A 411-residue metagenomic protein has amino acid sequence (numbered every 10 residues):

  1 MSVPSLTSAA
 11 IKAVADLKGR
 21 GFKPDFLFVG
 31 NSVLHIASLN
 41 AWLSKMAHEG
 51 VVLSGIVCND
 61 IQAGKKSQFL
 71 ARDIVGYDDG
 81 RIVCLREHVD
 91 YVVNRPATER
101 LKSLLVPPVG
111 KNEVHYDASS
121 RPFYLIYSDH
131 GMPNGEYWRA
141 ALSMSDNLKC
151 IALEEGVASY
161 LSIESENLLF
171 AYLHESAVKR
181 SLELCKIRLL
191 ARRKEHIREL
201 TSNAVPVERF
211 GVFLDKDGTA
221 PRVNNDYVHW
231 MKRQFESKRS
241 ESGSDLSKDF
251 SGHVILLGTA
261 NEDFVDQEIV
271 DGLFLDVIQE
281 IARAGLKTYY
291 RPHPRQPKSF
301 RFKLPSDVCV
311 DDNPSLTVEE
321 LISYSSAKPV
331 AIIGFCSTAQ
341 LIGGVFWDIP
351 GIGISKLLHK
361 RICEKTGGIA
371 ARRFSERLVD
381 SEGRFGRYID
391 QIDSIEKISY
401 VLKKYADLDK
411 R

Functional and structural regions predicted by a protein language model:
P4-E49, H253-G258, E268-A282, L286: N-terminal beta-strand-loop-alpha-helix module at the start of alpha/beta ligand-binding or catalytic domains
D25-A191, A339-L341: Active-site and donor-binding regions of nucleotide-sugar-utilizing enzymes
G64-F69, V92-R95, Y160-S165, T317-Y324 (+1 more regions): Short, charged, surface-exposed secondary-structure boundary motifs
E154-I255: A nucleotide-sugar donor-handling region in carbohydrate enzymes
M231-K298: Conserved catalytic-core segment of nucleotide-activated headgroup transferases in glycan assembly
P294-G344: Donor nucleotide-activated moiety binding/catalytic core segment of transferases that use nucleotide-activated donors
C336-I342, P350-K365: Short glycine/proline-centered loop/turn elements that form peptide/ligand docking sites
E364-R411: Leloir-type glycosyltransferase catalytic cores
